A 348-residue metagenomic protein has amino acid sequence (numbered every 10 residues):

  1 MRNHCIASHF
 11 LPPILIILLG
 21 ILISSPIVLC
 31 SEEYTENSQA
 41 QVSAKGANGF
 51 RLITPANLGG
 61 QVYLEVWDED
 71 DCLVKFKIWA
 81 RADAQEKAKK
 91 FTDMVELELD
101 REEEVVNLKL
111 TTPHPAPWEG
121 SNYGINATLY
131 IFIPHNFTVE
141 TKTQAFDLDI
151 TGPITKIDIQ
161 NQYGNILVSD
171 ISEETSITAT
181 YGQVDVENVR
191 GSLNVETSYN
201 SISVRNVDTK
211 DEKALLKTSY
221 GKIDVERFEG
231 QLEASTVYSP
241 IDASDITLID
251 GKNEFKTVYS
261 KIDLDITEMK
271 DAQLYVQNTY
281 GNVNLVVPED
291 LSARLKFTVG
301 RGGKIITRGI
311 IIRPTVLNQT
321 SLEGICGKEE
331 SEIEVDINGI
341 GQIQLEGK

Functional and structural regions predicted by a protein language model:
R2-K348: Intrinsically disordered, low-complexity terminal regions
